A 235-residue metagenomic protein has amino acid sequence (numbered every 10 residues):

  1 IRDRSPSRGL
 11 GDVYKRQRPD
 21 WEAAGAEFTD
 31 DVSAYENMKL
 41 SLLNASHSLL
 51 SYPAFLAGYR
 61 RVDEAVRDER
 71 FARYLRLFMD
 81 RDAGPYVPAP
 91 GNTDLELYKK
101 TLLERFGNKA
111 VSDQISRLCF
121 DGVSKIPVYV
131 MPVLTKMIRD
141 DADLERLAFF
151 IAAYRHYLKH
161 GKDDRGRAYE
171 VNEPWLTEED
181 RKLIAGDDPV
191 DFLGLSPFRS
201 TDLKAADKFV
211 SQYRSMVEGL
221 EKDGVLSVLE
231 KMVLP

Functional and structural regions predicted by a protein language model:
I1-Y14: Single conserved hydrophobic/aromatic residue that forms the stacking wall/gate of nucleotide- or nucleobase-binding
G9-G11, A45, G58: Glycine-centered flexibility sites
R16-D30, P53: Active-site-adjacent bridging/hinge elements
A24-L42: Short, hydrophobic/aliphatic alpha-helical segments
D31, R61-A65, D94, D188 (+1 more regions): Short, solvent-exposed coil/turn linker segments
K39-A54: Conserved phosphate/anionic-ligand binding catalytic regions in large, soluble enzymes, centered on
A54-L176: C-terminal catalytic subdomain
F150-A152, H156-P235: C-terminal amphipathic alpha-helical interaction region
